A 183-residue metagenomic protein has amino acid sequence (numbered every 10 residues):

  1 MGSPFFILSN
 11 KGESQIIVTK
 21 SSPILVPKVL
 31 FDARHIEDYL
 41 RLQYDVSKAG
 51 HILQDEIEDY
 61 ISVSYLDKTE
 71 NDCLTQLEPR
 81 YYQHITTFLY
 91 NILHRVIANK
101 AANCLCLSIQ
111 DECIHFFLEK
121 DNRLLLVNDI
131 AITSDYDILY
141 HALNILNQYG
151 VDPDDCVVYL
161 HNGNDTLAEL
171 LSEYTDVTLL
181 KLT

Functional and structural regions predicted by a protein language model:
M1-T183: Hydrophobic/aromatic-enriched cytosolic interaction surfaces used to assemble or bind macromolecules
